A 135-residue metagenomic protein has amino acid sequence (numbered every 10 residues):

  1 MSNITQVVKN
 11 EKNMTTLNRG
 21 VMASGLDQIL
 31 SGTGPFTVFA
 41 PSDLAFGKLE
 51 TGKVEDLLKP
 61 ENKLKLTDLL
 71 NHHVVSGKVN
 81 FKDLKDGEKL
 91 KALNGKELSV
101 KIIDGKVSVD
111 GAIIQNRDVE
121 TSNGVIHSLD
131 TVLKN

Functional and structural regions predicted by a protein language model:
M1-N135: Mature, structured domains of secreted/extracytosolic soluble proteins
